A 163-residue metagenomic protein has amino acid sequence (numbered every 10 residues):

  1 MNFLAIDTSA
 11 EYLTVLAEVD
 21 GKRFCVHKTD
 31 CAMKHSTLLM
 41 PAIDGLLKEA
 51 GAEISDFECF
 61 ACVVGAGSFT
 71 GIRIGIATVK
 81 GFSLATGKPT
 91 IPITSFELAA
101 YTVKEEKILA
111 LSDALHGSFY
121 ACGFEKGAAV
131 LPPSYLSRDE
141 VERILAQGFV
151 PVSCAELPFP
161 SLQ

Functional and structural regions predicted by a protein language model:
M1-C62: N-terminal beta-alpha supersecondary unit
T14, V26, G71, Y101 (+1 more regions): Generic domain-boundary/flexible-linker signal
K22, K34, K88-Q163: Surface "functional belts" at beta-alpha junctions
C31, T70-I74, P133: Alpha-helix N-cap/loop-to-helix boundary motif
L38-P41, A77, G81, L98: Short amphipathic alpha-helical face segments that pack within enzyme cores and frequently flank/anchor catalytic
C59-T90: DPxDG-like acidic metal-binding loop motif
